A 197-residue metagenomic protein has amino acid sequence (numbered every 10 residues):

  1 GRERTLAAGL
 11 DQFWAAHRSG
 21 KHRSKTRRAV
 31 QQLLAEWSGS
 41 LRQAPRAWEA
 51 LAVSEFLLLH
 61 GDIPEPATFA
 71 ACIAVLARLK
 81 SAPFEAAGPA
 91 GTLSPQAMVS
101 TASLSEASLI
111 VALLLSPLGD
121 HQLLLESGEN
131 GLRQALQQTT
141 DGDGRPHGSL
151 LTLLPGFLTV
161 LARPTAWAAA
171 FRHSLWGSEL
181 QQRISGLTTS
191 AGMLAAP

Functional and structural regions predicted by a protein language model:
R2-Q181: Aromatic-lined, polymer-binding surfaces characteristic of secreted/periplasmic polysaccharide-degrading enzymes
L76, L180-A195: Short amphipathic alpha-helical coiled-coil/interface segments
S174, A196-P197: Long amphipathic alpha-helical segments
